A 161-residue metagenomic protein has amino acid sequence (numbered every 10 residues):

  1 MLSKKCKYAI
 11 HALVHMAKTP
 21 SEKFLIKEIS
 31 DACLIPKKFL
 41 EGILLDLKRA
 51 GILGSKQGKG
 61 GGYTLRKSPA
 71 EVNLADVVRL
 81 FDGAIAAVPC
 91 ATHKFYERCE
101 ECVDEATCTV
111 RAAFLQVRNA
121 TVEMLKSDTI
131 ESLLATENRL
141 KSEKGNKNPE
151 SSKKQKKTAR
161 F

Functional and structural regions predicted by a protein language model:
M1-A12: Short alpha-helical segments that sit at the start of domains
H11-T19, L80: Short amphipathic alpha-helical elements of helix-turn-helix/winged-helix folds
M16, I43-K48: Basic amphipathic alpha-helical segments that dock to polyanions
A17-S21, K67-S68: Short helix-capping/hinge SLiMs at alpha-helix to coil transitions
K27-C33: A short alpha-helical element within helix-turn-helix/winged-helix DNA-binding domains across DNA-binding proteins
K38: Key DNA-contact positions within bacterial/archaeal DNA-binding proteins
G51-R66: Beta-hairpin "wing" of winged helix-turn-helix
R66-F161: Non-DNA-binding regulatory cores of transcription-related proteins, predominantly C-terminal effector-binding
